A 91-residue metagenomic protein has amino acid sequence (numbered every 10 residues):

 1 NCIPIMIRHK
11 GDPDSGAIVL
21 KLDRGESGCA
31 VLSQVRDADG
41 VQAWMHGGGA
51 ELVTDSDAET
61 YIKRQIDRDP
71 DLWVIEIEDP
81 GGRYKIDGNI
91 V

Functional and structural regions predicted by a protein language model:
N1-I7: Phosphate-interacting basic helix/loop segments used at nucleotide- and nucleic-acid interfaces
C2, S15, D69-L72: Sequence-level motif detector for i,i+2 pairs with an aromatic at +2
I7-D39, M45, V74-D79: Hydrophobic/aromatic-rich, well-ordered segments within soluble, folded domains that form packed cores
V35, Q42-V91: Helix-rich interaction surfaces within compact, conserved domain-sized segments that mediate assembly or partner
